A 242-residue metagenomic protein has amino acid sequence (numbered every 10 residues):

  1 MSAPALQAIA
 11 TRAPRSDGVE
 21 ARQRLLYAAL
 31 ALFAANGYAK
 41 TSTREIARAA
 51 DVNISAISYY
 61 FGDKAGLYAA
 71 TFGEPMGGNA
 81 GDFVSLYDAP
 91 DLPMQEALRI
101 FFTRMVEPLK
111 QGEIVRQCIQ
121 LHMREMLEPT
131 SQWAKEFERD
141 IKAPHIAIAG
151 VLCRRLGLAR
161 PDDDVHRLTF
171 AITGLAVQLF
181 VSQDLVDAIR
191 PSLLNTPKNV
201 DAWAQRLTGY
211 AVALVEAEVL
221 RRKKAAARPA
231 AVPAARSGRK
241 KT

Functional and structural regions predicted by a protein language model:
M1-E20, L220-T242: N-terminal intrinsically disordered/low-complexity leader segments
S2, R24, L32-G66, A70-E74: Helix-turn-helix
V19-Y27, Y60-V84, D88-D91, A134 (+1 more regions): An amphipathic alpha-helix adjacent to DNA-recognition modules
M76, K110-I114, V177-L185: Proline-centered turn/helix-capping motifs that create local helix->coil transitions or kinks
V84-V115, V165-I172: Hydrophobic alpha-helical connector segments
F102-M105, I119-M126, T169-I172, A176 (+1 more regions): Short alpha-helical scaffolding segments that buttress acidic/His motifs in well-ordered protein cores
E113-K135, Q183-I189: Amphipathic alpha-helical segments used for helix-helix packing
W133-K142, R154-T208, L220-A226: Hydrophobic/aromatic-rich alpha-helical bundle segments in the mid-to-C-terminal region
